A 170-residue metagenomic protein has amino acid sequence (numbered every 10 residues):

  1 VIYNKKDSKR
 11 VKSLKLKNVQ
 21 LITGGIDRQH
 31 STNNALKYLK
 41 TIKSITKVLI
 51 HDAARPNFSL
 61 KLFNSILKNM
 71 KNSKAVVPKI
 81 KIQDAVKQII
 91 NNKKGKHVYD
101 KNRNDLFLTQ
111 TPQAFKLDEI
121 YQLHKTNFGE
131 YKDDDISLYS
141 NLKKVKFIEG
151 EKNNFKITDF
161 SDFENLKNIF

Functional and structural regions predicted by a protein language model:
V1-S44: Conserved N-terminal catalytic core of the sugar/cofactor nucleotidyltransferase
K6-D7, D27, A53-P56, I82-Q83: Short glycine-rich anion-binding loops that position phosphate/pyrophosphate groups of nucleotides and phosphorylated
V19-Q20, F107, K146, F155-K156: Structural signal for short hydrophobic segments within the conserved structured cores of catalytic domains across
I22-R28, A54, F128, K152-K156: Glycine-rich "substrate-gating" loop/helix at the edge of Rossmann-like oxidoreductase active sites
A35, D52, K81, K116 (+1 more regions): Residue-level signal for inorganic ion chemistry
V48: Short aromatic/hydrophobic "clamp" motif used to bind/position activated sugar donors
N57-I148: Conserved core of the sugar-phosphate nucleotidyltransferase
F155-F170: Short, basic/aromatic-enriched C-terminal tail that caps enzymatic domains
